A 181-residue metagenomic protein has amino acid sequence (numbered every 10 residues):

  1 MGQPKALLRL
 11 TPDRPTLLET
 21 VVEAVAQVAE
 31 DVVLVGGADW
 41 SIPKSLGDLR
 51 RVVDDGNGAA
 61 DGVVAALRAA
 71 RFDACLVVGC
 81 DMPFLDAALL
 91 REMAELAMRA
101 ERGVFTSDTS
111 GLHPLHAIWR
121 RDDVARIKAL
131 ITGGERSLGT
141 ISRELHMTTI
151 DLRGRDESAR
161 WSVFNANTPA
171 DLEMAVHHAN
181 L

Functional and structural regions predicted by a protein language model:
M1-E135, R143-R160, H177-N180: Nucleotide and nucleotide-moiety/phosphate-recognizing core
D171-L172: Catalytic donor/gating beta->alpha subdomain of glycosyltransferases that bind UDP-sugars
